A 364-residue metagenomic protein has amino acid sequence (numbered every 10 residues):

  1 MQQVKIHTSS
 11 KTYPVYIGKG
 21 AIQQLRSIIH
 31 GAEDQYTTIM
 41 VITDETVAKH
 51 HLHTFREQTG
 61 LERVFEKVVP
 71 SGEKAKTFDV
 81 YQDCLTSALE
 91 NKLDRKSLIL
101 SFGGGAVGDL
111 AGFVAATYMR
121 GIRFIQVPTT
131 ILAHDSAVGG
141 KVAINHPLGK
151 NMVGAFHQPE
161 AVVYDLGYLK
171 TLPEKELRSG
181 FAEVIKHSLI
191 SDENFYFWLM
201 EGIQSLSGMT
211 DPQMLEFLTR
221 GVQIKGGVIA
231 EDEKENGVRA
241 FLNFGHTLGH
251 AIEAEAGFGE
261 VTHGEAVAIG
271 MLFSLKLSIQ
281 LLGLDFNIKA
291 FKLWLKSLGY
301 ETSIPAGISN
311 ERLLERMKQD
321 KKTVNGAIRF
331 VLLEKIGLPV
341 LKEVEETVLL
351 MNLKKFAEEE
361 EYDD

Functional and structural regions predicted by a protein language model:
M1-S97: ATP/NTP phosphate-donor binding region
H7, Y16, F113-S205: A glycine/threonine-rich phosphate-anchoring loop and its flanking beta-alpha core in nucleotide/phosphate-binding
S71, F102-G104, F244-G245: Glycine-rich beta-strand-to-loop/alpha-helix junction loops that act as flexible
L85-F102, A111-Q126: Non-catalytic interfacial helical region
A106-F113, H134, A251: Short glycine/serine/threonine-rich phosphate/pyrophosphate-binding segments that cradle anionic phosphate groups
G202-I308: Active-site segments that bind and position negatively charged phosphate/pyrophosphate groups
F286-D364: C-terminal charged capping/lid subdomain of soluble metabolic enzymes
